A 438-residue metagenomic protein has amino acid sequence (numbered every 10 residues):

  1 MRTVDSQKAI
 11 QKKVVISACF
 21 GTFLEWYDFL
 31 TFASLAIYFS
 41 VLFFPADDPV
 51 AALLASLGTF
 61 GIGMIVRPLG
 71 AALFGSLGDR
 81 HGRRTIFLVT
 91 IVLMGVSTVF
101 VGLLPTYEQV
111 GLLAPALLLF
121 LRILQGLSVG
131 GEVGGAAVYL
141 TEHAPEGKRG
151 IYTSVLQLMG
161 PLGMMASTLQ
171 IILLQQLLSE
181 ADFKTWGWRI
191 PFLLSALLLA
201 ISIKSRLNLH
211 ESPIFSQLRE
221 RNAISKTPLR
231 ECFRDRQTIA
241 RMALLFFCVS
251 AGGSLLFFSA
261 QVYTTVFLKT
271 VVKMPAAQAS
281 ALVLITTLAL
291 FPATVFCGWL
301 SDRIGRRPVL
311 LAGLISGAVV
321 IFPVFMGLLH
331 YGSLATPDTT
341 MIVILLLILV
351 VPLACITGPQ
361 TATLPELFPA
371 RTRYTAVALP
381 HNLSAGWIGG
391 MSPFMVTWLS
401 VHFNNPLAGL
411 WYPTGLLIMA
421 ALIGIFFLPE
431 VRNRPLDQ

Functional and structural regions predicted by a protein language model:
F32-A33, T238-L290, I388-P393: Extracytoplasmic gate region of multi-pass secondary transporters
A36-R67: Extracellular/periplasmic helix-loop-helix junction of adjacent transmembrane segments in MFS-like secondary
L57-S76, G95-S97, L284-C297: Central cavity-lining transmembrane alpha-helices of secondary-active solute carriers, predominantly the Major
R80-V92, R303-I315: Cytoplasmic membrane-interface "Motif A"-like loop-to-helix N-cap segments of 12-TM Major Facilitator Superfamily
V92-G111, I315-A335: C-terminal ends and interior cores of transmembrane alpha-helices in multi-pass membrane transporters/permeases
V110-G130, T336-C355: Hydrophobic core of transmembrane alpha-helices in multi-pass small-molecule transporters, especially MFS/SLC-type
I151-Q175, H381-S392: Glycine-rich segments within core transmembrane alpha-helices of 12-TM secondary carriers
G160-R206: Helix-loop-helix hairpin linking two adjacent transmembrane segments in secondary transporters
